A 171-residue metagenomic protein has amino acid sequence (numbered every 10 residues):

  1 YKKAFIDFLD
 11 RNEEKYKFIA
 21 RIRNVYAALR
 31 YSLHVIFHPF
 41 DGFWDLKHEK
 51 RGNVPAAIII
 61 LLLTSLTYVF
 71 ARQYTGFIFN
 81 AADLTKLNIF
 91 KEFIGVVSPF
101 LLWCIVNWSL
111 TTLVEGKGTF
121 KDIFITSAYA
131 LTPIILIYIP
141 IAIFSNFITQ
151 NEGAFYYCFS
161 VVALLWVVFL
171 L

Functional and structural regions predicted by a protein language model:
Y1-D10, V162-L165, L171: Short intrinsically disordered, low-complexity coil segments enriched in acidic
K2-V25: Short, non-transmembrane cytosolic segments of multipass membrane proteins
I6-N12, T75-I78, I89-E92, F144-S145: Short, functional N-terminal and low-complexity linear motifs
K17-K121: Selected alpha-helical membrane-embedding segments in polytopic membrane proteins
W103-L171: Hydrophobic alpha-helical transmembrane segments and adjacent short intramembrane/lumenal linkers of inner/organellar
